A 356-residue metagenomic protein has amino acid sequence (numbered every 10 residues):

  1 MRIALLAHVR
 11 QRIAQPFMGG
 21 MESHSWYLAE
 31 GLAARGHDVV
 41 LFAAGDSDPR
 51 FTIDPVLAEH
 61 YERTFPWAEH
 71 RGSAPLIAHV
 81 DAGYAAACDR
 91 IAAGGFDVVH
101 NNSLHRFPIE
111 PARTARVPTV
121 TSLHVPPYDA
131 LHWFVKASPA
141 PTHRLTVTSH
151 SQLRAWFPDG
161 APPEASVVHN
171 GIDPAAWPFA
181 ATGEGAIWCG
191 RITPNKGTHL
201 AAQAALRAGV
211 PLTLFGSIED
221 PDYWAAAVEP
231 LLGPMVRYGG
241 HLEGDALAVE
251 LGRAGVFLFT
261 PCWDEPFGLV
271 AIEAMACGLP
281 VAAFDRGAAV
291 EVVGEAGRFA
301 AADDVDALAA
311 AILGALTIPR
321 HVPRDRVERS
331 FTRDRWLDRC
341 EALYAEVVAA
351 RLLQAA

Functional and structural regions predicted by a protein language model:
Q11-R12, A34-A74: N-terminal strand-loop element at the rim of the active site of nucleotide-sugar-dependent glycosyltransferases
A78, A82, L316-A356: A charged, aromatic-enriched C-terminal amphipathic alpha-helix characteristic of glycosyltransferases across folds
P118-A130, V135-W177: Donor nucleotide-sugar binding/catalytic pocket of nucleotide-sugar-dependent glycosyltransferases
R144-T146, P163-F215: Conserved donor-binding/catalytic core segment of Leloir-type glycosyltransferases
G216, A225-D245: Nucleotide-activated donor-binding/catalytic signature segment of Leloir-type glycosyltransferases, i.e., the conserved
G252-P266, L279: Acidic donor-binding loop of glycosyltransferase active sites
A276, P280-A283: Short hydrophobic beta-strand element within catalytic cores of glycosyltransferases and related nucleotide-activated
E295-V305, L313-T317: Conserved acidic donor-binding segment of nucleotide-sugar-dependent glycosyltransferases
